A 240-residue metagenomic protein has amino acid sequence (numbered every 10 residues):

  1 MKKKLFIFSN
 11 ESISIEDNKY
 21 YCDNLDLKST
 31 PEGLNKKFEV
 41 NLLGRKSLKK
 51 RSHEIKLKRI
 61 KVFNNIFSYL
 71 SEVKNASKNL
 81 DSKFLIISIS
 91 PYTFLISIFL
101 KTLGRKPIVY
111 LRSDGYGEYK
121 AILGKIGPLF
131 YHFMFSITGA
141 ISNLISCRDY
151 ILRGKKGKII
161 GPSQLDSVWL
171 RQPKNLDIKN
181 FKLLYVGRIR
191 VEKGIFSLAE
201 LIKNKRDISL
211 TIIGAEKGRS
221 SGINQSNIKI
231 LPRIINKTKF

Functional and structural regions predicted by a protein language model:
M1-K50, E200-N204: N-terminal subdomain of nucleotide-sugar transferases
K2-S9, L100-G117, I145, K158-G161: Active-site proximal beta-strand in glycosyltransferases
L25, F181, R188-N204, S220: A conserved mid-protein helix/loop that constitutes part of the nucleotide-sugar donor-binding site
S29-E32, T102, K125-L144: Membrane-proximal helix-turn-helix segments that form the acceptor-binding/catalytic region of lipid-linked
L34, L183, L198-L201, L210: A structural motif in glycosyltransferase catalytic domains
K46, Y131-P173: A short, active-site helix/loop in glycosyltransferases that binds the activated sugar's phosphate group
F84-G104, V109-Y116, I151-G154: An aromatic- and histidine-rich active-site surface loop
V186, S209-G222, K229-I235: Glycosyltransferase donor-sugar binding loop
